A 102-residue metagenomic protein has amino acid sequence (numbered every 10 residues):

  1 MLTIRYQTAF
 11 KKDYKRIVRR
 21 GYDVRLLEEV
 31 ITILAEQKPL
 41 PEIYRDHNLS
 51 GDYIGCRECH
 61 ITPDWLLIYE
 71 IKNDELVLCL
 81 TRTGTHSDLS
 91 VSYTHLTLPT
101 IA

Functional and structural regions predicted by a protein language model:
M1-T32: Arg/Lys-rich, positively charged N-terminal/basic patches that mediate binding to nucleic acids
L2-T3, T81-D88, S92: Short, C-terminally biased terminal segments at protein or domain edges
Q7-A9, T81-G84, I101: Generic beta-structure capping elements
K12, L76, S87: Glycine-centered loop/turn positions within well-structured domains that cap or flank conserved ligand/cofactor-binding
Y22, E36-P39: Generic structural signal for secondary-structure transition and capping sites
I43-T83: Basic/aromatic recognition patch in beta-strand/loop cores that engages polyanionic ligands
T94-T100: Conserved small/polar residues in nucleotide/adenosyl-binding loops
